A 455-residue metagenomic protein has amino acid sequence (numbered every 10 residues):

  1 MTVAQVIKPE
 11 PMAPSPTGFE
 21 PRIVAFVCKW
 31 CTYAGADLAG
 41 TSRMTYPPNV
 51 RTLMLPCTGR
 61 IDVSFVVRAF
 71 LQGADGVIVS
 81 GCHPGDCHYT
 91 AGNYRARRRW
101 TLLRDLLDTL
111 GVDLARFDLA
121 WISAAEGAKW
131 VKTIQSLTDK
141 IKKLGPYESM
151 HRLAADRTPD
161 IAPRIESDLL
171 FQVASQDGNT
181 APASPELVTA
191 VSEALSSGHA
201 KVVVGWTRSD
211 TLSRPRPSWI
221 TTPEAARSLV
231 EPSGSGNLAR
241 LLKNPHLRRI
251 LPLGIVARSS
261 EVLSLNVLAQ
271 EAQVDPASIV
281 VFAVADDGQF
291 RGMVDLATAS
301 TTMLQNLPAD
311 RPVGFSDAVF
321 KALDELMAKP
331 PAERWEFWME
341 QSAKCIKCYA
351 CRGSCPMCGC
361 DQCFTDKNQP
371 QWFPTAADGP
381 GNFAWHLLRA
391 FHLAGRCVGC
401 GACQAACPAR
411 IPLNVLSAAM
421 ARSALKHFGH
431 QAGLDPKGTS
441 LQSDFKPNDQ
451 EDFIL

Functional and structural regions predicted by a protein language model:
M1-K344, G353-P356: Iron-sulfur-associated redox domains of electron-transfer enzymes in respiratory and anaerobic energy metabolism
L107-T109, A322-S342, C360-L455: Ferredoxin-type iron-sulfur electron-transfer modules in oxidoreductases and energy-metabolism complexes
